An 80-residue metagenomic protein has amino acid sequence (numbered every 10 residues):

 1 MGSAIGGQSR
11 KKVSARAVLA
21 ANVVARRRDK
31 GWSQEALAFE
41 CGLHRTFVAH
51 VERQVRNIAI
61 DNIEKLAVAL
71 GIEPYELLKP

Functional and structural regions predicted by a protein language model:
M1-K30, E35: N-terminal flexible/basic segments that precede or flank functional cores
V23, Q34, R45, I60-I63: Helix-turn-helix DNA-binding elements, focusing on the entry/boundary residues of the two helices that contact DNA
R28, F39, V68: Alpha-helical residues within the helix-turn-helix
G31-H50: Short alpha-helical DNA-recognition segment
F39, K79-P80: Phosphate-coordinating loops and pocket residues in cytosolic domains that bind phosphorylated ligands
T46, R56, Y75: Key DNA-contact positions within bacterial/archaeal DNA-binding proteins
R53: Short, conserved catalytic or interaction motifs in soluble domains
D61-E76: DNA major-groove recognition helix of helix-turn-helix/homeodomain DNA-binding modules
